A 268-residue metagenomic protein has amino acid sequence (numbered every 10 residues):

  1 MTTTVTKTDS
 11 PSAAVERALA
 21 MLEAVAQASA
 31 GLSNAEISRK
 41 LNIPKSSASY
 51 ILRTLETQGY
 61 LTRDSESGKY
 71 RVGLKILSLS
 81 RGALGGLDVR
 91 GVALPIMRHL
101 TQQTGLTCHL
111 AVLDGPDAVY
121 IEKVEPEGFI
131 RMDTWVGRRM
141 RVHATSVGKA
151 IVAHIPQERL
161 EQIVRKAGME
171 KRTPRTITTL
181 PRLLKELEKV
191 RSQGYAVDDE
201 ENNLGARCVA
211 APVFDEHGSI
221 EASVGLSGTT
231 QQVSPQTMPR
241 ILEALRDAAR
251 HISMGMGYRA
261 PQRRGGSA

Functional and structural regions predicted by a protein language model:
M1-G91, R250-Y258: N-terminal helix-turn-helix
P11-V15, K69, G73, G86 (+8 more regions): Short, structured helix-loop boundary elements
A26, G148, V152, P156 (+3 more regions): Short amphipathic alpha-helical signal-transduction/dimerization elements
S65, L113, F214-E216: Short, acidic, Ser/Thr-enriched surface-loop or helix-capping motifs
R81-F129, H154-Q157, L183-K189: All-alpha effector-binding/dimerization core of bacterial HTH-type transcriptional repressors
F129-N202: Short, solvent-exposed recognition segments
R159-Q162, A167-G168, A249-A268: Cysteine/selenocysteine-centered motifs that mediate thiol-based redox chemistry or coordinate metal-sulfur cofactors
T179-H251, S267-A268: Extended hydrophobic
